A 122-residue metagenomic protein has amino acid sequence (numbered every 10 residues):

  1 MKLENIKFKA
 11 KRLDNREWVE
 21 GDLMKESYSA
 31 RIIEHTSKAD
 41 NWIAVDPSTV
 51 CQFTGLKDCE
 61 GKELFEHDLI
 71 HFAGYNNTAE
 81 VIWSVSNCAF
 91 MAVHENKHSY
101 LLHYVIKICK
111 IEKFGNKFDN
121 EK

Functional and structural regions predicted by a protein language model:
M1-K122: Secondary-structure transition motif
